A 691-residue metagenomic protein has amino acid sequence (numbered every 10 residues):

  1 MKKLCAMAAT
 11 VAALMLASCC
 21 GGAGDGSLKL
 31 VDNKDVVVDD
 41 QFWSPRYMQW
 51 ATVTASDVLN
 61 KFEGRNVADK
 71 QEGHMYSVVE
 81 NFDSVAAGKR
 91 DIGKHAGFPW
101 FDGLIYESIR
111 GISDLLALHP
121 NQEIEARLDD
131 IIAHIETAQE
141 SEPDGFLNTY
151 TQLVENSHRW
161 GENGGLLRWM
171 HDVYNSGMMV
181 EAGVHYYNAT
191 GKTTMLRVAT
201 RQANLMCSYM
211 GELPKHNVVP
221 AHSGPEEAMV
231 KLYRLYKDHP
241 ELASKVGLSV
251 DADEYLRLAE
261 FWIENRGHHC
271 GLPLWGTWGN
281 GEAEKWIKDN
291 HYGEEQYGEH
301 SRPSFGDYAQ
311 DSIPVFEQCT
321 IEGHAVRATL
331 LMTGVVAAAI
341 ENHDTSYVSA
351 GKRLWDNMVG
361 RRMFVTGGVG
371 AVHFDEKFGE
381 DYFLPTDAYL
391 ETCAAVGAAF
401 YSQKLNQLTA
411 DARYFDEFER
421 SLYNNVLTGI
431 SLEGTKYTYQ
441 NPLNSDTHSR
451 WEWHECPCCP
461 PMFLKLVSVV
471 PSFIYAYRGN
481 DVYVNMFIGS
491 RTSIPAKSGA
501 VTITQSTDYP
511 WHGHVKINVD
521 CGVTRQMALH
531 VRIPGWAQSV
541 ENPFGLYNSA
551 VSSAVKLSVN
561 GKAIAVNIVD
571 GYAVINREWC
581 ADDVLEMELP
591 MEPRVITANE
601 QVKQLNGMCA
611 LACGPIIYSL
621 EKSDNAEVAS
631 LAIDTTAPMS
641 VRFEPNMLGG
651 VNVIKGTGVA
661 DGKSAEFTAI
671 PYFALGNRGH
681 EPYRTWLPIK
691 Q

Functional and structural regions predicted by a protein language model:
M1-A8: Bacterial N-terminal signal peptides that target proteins for export
L16-C19: C-terminal motif of bacterial Sec signal peptides marking the signal peptidase cleavage site
G24-Q122, A126, S157-A189, E226-G247 (+3 more regions): Aromatic (Trp/Tyr) and acidic
S44-W50, G351, D416-N424, G429-D520 (+5 more regions): C-terminal beta-rich recognition modules with glycine/proline-rich loops and embedded aromatic residues
D102, I109, D129-G165: Blade-loop segments of beta-propeller domains
E123-L147, A259-E264, W275, S346-R361: Carboxylate/His-rich catalytic cores and anion/metal-binding grooves
L153-V173, V180, L196-P220: Asp-box/WD-like beta-propeller blade repeats and closely related beta-sheet repeat scaffolds
A203-M210, P214-N217, A221-G276, N280-K288 (+1 more regions): Solenoidal tandem-repeat scaffolds enriched in leucines and small polar residues
